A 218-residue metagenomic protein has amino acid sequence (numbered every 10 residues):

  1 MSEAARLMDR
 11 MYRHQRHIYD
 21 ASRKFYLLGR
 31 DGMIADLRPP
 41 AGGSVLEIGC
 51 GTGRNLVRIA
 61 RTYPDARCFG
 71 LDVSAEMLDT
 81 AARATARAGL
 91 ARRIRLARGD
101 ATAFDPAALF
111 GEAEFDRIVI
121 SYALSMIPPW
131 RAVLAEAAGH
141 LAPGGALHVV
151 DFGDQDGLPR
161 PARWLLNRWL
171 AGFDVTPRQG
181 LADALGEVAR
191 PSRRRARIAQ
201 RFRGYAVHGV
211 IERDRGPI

Functional and structural regions predicted by a protein language model:
M1-P39, R54-N55, R163-R168: Conserved class I S-adenosyl-L-methionine
S22, H148-Y205: C-terminal alpha-helical "lid/dimerization" subdomain adjacent to the S-adenosyl-L-methionine
S44, G144-A146: Short glycine-centered segments of the SAM/dcSAM-binding site in methyltransferase folds
L46-I48, T52-F104: Class I SAM-dependent methyltransferase SAM/SAH-binding core
T102, P106-I118: A short acidic, Gly/Pro-enriched loop at the edge of an enzyme's catalytic core that lines a small-molecule cofactor
D116-P129: A short SAM/SAH-binding and catalytic strip from SAM-dependent methyltransferases
R131-P143: A short glycine-rich, Lys/Arg-flanked "PGG" loop and its adjoining helix->strand segment in the class I
G209-I218: C-terminal lobe and adjacent flexible extensions of AdoMet/dcAdoMet transferase-like proteins
